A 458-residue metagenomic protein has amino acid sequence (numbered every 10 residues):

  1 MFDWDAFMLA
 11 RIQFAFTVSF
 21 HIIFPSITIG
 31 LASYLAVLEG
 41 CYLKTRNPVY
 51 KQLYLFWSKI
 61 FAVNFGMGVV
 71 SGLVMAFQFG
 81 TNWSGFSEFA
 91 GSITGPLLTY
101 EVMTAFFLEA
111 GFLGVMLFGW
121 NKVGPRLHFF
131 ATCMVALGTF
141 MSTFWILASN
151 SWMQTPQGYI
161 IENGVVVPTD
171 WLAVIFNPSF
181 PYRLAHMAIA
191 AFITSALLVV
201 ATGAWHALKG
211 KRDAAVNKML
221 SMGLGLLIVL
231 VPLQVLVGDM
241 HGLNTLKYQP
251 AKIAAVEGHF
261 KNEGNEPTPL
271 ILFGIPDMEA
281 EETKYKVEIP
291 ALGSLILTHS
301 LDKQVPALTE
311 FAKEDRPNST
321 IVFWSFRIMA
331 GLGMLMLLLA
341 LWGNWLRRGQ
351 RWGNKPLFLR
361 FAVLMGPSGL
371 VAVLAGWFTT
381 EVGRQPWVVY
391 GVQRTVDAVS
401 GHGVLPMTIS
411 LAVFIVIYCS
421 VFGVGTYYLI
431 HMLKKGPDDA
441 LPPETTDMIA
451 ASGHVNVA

Functional and structural regions predicted by a protein language model:
M1-A458: Polytopic transmembrane helical bundles with strong interfacial aromatic enrichment
